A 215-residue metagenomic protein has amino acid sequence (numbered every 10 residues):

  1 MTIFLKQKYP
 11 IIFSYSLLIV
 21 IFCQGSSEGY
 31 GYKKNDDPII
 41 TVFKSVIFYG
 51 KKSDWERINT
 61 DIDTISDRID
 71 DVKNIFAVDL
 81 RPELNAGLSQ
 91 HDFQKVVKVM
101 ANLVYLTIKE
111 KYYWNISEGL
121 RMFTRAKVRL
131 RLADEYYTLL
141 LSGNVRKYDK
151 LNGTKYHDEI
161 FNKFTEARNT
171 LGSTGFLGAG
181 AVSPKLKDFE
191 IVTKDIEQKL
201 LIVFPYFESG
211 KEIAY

Functional and structural regions predicted by a protein language model:
I3-F13: Bacterial N-terminal signal peptides that target proteins for export
S14-F22: Bacterial N-terminal signal peptides
Q24-S26: N-terminal signal peptide c-region/cleavage motif recognized by signal peptidases
E28-Y215: Mature extracytoplasmic or organellar-lumen-exposed domains after removal of signal/transit peptides
